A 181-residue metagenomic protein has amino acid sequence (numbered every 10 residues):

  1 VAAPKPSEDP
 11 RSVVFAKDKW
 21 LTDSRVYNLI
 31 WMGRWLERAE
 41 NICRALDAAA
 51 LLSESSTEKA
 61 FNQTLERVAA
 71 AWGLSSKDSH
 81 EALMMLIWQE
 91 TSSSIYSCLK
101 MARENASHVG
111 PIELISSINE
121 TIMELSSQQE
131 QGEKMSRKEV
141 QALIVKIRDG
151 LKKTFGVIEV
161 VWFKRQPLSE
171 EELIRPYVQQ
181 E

Functional and structural regions predicted by a protein language model:
V1-E181: Alpha-helical transmembrane segments and their helix-helix packing motifs
